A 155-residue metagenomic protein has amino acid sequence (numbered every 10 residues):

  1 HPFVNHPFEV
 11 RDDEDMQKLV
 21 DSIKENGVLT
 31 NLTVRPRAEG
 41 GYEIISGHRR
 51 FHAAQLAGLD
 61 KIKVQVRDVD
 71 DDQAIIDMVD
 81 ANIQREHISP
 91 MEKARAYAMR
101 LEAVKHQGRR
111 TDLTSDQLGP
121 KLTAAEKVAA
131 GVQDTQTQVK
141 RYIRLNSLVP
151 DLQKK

Functional and structural regions predicted by a protein language model:
H1-R67, Q73-H87: Short, charged/polar connector segments at secondary-structure boundaries
R11-K18, H48-R49, D70, A74 (+4 more regions): Charged, alpha-helix-enriched surfaces in structured cytosolic catalytic cores of large nucleotide-utilizing machines
D15, A38, D68-V69, D112 (+2 more regions): Residue-level detector of alpha-helical recognition elements and their boundaries
L59-D60, D68, A103, L145: A short linear boundary/processing microfeature
R85-K155: Alpha-helical interaction elements
